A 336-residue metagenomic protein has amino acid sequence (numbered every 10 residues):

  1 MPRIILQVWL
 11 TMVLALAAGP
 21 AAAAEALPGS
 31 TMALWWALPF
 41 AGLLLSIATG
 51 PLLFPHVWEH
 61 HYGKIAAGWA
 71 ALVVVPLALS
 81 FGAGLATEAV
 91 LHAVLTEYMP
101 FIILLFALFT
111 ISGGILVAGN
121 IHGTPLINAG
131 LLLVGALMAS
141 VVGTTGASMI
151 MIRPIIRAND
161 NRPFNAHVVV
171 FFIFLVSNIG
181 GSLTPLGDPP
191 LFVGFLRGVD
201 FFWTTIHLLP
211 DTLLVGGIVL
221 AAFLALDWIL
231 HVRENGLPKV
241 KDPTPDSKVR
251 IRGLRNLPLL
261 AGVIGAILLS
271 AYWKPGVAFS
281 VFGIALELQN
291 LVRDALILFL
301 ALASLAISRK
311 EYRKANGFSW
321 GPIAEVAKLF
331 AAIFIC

Functional and structural regions predicted by a protein language model:
M1-A23: N-terminal secretory/membrane targeting signals
A21-A24, P55-H56, V74-E97, F106-T124 (+1 more regions): Transmembrane alpha-helix boundary signature
E25-W36, V57-A66, T87-M99, F201-T212 (+3 more regions): Interfacial loop-to-helix junctions that mark the boundaries of transmembrane helices in multi-pass membrane
V57, L183-T184, V193, W203-P245: Juxtamembrane and boundary regions of transmembrane helices in multi-pass small-molecule transporters and channels
E59-A71, L95, I121-L133, N165-F172 (+1 more regions): Cytoplasmic-side transmembrane-helix entry/capping segments in multi-pass membrane proteins
L126-G180, V193: Hydrophobic transmembrane alpha-helices that form the pore/transport pathway of multi-pass ion and small-solute
V219-W273, V277-A278: Long, contiguous bundles of hydrophobic transmembrane helices that form the permeation core of multi-pass
L260-C336: Transmembrane helical segments that form the transport core of multi-pass membrane transport proteins
